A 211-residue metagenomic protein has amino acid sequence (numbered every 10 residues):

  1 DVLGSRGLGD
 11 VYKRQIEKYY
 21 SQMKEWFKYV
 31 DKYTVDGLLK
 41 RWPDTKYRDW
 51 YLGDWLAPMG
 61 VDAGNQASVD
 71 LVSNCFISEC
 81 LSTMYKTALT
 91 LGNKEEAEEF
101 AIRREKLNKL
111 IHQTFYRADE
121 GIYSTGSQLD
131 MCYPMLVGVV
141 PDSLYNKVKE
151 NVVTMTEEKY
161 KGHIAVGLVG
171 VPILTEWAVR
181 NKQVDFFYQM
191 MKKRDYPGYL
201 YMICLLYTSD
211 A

Functional and structural regions predicted by a protein language model:
D1-G9, Y207-A211: Single conserved hydrophobic/aromatic residue that forms the stacking wall/gate of nucleotide- or nucleobase-binding
S5, D31-E105, K109-E176: The feature captures the catalytic groove of carbohydrate-active enzymes
Y12-K13, N93: Short loop-to-helix capping motifs
E17-Q22: Aromatic- and glycine-enriched glycan-recognition loops and surfaces that form the carbohydrate-binding subsites
M23-V30: Carboxylate/His-rich catalytic cores and anion/metal-binding grooves
V166-S209: Extended polysaccharide-engagement surfaces of secreted carbohydrate-active enzymes
